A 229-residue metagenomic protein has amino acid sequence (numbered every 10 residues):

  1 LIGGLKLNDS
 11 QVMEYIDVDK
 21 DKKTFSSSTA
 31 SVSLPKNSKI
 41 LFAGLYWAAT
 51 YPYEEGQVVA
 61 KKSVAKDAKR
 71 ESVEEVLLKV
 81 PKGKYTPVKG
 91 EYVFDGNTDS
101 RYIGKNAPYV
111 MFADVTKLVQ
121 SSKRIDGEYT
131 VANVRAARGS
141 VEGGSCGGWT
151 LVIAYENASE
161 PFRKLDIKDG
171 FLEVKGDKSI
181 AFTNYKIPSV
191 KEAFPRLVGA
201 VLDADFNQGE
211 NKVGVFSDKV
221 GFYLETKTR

Functional and structural regions predicted by a protein language model:
L1-R229: Disulfide-rich extracellular domains of secreted proteins
